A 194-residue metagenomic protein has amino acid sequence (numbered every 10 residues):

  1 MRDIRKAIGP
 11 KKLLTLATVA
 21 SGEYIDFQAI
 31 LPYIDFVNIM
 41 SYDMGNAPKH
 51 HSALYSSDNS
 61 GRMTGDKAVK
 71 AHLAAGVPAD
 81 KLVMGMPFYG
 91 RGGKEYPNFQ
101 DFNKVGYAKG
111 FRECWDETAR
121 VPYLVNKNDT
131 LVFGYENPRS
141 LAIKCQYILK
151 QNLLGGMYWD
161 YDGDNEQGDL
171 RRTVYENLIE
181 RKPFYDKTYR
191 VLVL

Functional and structural regions predicted by a protein language model:
M1-G110: Substrate-binding surface in catalytic domains of secreted glycosidases
R2-R5, L149, Y175: Amphipathic alpha-helical interaction motifs in eukaryotic regulatory proteins
D26-I30, Y147, D169-T173: A short acidic, amphipathic alpha-helical/loop segment
M63-D66, R139-A142, Q151: A structural signal for well-ordered alpha-helical segments within the folded catalytic domains of diverse enzymes
K81-Y147, R172-L194: Glycan-binding loop/region signatures in secreted carbohydrate-active enzymes
V83-G85, L154-D160: Conserved active-site loop/cleft motifs that coordinate metal ions or position small ligands
Y147-L154: Conserved, well-ordered alpha-helix/loop/beta-strand core segments that scaffold catalytic motifs
D160-Q167: A short, acidic, flexible beta-alpha connecting loop/helix-capping segment that sits on the rim of active
